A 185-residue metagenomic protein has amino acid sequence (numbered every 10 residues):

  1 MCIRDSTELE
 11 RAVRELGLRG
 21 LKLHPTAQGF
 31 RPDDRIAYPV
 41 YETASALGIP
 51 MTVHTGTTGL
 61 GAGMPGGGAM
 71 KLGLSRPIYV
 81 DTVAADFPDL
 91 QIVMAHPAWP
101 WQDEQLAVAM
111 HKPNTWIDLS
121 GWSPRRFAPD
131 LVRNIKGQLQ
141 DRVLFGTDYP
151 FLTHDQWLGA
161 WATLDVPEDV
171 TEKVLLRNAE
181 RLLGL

Functional and structural regions predicted by a protein language model:
M1-I3: Short, small-residue-biased leader/transition segments that mark boundaries at the very start of proteins
D5-E15: Extended, non-globular alpha-helical segments
R11, G137-L144, L152-L185: Mid-to-C-terminal alpha-helical segments outside catalytic/metal-binding sites
A12, L21, A44, H96 (+5 more regions): Conserved, mostly hydrophobic/aromatic
R19-G20, D33-L144: Catalytic pocket-lining loop regions of alpha/beta-barrel enzymes, especially the amidohydrolase/enolase/GH5 lineages
H24-R31: The substrate-binding groove and active-site-proximal loops of carbohydrate-active enzymes, especially glycoside
